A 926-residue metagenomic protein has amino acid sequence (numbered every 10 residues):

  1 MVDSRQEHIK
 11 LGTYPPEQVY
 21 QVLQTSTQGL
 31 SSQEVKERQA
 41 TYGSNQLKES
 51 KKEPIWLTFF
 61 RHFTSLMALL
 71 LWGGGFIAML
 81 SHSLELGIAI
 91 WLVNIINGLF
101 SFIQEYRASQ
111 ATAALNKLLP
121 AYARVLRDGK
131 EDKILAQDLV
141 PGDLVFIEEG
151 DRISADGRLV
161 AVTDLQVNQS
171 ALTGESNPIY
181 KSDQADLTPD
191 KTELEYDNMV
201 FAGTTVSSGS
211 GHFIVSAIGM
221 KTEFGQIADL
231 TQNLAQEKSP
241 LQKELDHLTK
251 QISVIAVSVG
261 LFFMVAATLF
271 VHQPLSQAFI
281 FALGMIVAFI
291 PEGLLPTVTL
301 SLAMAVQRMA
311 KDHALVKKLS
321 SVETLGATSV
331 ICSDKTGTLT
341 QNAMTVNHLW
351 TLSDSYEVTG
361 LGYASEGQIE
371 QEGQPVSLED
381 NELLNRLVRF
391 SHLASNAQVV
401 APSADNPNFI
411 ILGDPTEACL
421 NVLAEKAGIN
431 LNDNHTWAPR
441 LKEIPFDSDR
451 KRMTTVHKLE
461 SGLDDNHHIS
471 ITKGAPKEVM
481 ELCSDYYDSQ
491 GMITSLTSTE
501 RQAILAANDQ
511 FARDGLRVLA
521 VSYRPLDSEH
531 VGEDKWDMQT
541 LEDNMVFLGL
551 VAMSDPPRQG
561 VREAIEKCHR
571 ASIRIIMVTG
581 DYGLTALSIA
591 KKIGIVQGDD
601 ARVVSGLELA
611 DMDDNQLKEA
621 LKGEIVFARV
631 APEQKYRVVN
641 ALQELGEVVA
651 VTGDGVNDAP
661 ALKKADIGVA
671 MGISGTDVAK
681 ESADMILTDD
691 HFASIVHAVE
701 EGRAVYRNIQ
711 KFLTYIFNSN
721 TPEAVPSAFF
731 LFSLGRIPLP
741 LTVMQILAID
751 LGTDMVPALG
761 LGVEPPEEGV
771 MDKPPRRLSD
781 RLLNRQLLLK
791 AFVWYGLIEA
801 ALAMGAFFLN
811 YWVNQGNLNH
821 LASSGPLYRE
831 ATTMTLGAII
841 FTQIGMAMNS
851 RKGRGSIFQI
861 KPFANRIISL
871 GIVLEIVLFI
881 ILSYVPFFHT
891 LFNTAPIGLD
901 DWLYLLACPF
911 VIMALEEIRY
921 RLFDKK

Functional and structural regions predicted by a protein language model:
M1-P775, S779-L783, L797, L836 (+1 more regions): Conserved cytosolic headpiece of P-type ATPases
L731-T742, L809-E830: Helix-coil boundary and interhelical linker segments in multi-pass alpha-helical membrane proteins
T753, E830-A847: Generic alpha-helical transmembrane segments
S779-L797, G825-M834: Membrane-water interface at loop-to-transmembrane-helix junctions
A791-A806, F841: Alpha-helical transmembrane segments of multi-pass integral membrane proteins
M804-L818, Y884-H889: Membrane-helix interface motif
S850: A C-terminal functional module that forms or caps the active site or interfaces directly with catalytic machinery
